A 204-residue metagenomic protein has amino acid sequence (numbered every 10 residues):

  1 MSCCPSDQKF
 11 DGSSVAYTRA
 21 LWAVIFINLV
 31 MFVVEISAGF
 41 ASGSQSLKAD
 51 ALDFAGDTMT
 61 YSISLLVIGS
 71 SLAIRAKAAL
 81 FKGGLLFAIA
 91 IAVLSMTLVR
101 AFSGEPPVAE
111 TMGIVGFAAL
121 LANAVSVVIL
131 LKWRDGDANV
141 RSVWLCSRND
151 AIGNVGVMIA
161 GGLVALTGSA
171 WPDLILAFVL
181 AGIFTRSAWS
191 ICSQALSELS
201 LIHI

Functional and structural regions predicted by a protein language model:
L29, V33-S37, S62-L66, T97-A101 (+2 more regions): Alpha-helical transmembrane segments of multipass membrane proteins
F40-Q45, L98-A109: Membrane-interface helix termini and inter-helical loops of multi-pass transporters
S46-M59, M112-L120: Structural signature of hydrophobic alpha-helical transmembrane segments
S64-F87, N139-L145: Juxtamembrane helix-capping/reentrant segments at transmembrane boundaries
A88, G116-I129, A151, V155: Mid-bilayer segments of alpha-helical transmembrane spans in multi-pass integral membrane proteins that mediate
T97, L120-L130, F184-C192: Transmembrane alpha-helical segments that form the membrane-embedded catalytic/substrate-channel core of multi-pass
E105-V115, A170-I175: Juxtamembrane helix-entry segments on the extracytoplasmic side of multipass membrane proteins
I202-I204: Conserved small/polar residues in nucleotide/adenosyl-binding loops
